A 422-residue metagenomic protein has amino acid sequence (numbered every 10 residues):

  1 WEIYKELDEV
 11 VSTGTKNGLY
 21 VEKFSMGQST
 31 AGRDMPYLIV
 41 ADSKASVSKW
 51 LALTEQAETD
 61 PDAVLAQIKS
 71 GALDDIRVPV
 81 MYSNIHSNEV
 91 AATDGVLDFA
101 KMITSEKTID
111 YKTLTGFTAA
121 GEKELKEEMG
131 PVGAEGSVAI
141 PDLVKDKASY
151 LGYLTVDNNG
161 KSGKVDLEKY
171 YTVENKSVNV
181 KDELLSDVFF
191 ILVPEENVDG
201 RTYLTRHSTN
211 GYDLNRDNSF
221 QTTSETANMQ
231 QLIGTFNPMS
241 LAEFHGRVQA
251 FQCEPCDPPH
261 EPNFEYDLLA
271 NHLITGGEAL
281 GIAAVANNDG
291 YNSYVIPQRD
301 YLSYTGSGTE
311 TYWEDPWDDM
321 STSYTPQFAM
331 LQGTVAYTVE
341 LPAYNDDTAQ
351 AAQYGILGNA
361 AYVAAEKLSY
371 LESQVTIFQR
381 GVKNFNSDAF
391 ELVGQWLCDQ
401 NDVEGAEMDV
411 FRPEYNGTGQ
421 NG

Functional and structural regions predicted by a protein language model:
I3-M81: Soluble metallo-hydrolase cores and metallopeptidase-like ectodomains found primarily in the secretory/periplasmic
Y4-E9, L19-F24, V64-L65, T172-N179 (+2 more regions): Short alpha-helical segments and helix-capping/turn motifs at coil-helix boundaries
E6-N17, K181-L185, L204-R206, F328-M330: Short, conserved catalytic or adaptor-binding loops enriched in Gly and charged residues
G18-G27, I109-F117, V180, Y291-Q298 (+1 more regions): Surface-exposed patches in mature extracellular/periplasmic domains of secreted proteins
S46, D199-R201, N345: Flexible, glycine-rich phosphate/dinucleotide-binding loops and adjacent beta-alpha linkers at cofactor/substrate
E58, L65-Y82, E89-G276, I282 (+1 more regions): Active-site/substrate-binding loop(s) of hydrolase catalytic cores
I191-V193, H207-G422: Metallocarboxypeptidase
